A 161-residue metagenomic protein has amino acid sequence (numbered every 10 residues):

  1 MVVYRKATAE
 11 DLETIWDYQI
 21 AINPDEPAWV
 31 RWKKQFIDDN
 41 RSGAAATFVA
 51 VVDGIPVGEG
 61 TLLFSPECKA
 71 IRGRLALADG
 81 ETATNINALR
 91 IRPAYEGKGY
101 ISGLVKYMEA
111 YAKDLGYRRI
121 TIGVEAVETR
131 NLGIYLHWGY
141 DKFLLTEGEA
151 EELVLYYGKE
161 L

Functional and structural regions predicted by a protein language model:
V2-I15: A short beta-loop-alpha structural element at the N-terminal edge of CoA-dependent acyl/N-acetyltransferase catalytic
A9, D17, A21-A88, R92 (+1 more regions): Acetyl-CoA-dependent GNAT
Y18-I22, Y111, I134, W138: Alpha-helical interaction/dimerization surfaces of two-component signaling modules
D79-G80, R118, E125-L132, L136-G139 (+1 more regions): C-terminal "cap" of GNAT-fold acetyltransferases
I91, G97-A110, H137: Conserved acetyl-CoA-binding loop-helix of GNAT-fold acetyltransferases
V105, A112-V124: Conserved GNAT acetyl-CoA-binding A-motif
